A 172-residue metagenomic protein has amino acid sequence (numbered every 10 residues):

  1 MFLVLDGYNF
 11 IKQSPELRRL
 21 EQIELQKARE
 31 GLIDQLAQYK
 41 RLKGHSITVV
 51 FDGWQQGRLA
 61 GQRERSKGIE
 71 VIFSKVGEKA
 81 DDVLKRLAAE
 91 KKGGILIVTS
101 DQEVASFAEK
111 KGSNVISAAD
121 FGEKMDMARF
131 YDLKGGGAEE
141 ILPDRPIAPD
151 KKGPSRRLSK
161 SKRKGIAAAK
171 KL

Functional and structural regions predicted by a protein language model:
F2-L5, N9-L172: Nuclease catalytic cores that cleave nucleic-acid phosphodiester bonds, predominantly acidic two-metal-ion
